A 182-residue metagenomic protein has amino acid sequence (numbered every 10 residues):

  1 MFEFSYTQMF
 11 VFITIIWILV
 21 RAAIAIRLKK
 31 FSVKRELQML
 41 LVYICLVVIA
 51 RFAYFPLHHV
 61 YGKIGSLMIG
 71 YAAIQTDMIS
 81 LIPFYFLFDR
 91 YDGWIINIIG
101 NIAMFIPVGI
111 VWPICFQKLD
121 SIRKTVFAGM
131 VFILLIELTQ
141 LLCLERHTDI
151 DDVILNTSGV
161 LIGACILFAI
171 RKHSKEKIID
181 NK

Functional and structural regions predicted by a protein language model:
M1-E145, I150, A164-K182: Bulky hydrophobic segments
